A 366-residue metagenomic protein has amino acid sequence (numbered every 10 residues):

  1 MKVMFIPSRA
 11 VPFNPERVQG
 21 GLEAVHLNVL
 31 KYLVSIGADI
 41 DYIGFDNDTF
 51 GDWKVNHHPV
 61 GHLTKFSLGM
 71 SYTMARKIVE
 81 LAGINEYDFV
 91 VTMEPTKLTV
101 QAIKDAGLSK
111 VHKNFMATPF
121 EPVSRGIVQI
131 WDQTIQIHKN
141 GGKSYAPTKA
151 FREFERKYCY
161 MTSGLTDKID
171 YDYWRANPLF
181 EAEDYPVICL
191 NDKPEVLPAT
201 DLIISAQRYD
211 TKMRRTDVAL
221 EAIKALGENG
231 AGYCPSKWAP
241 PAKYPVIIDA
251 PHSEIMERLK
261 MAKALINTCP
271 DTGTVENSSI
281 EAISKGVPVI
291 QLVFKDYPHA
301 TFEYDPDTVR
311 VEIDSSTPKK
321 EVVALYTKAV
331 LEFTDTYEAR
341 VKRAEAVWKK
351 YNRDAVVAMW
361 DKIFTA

Functional and structural regions predicted by a protein language model:
M1-Q19, I204-Q207: Nucleotide-activated donor-dependent transferases that construct or modify glycoconjugates
A10-N14, K31-G69, S236-A239: N-terminal strand-loop element at the rim of the active site of nucleotide-sugar-dependent glycosyltransferases
F89-V91, K104-K139, K143-Y145, M161: Active-site proximal beta-strand in glycosyltransferases
T92-K97: Short His-centered aromatic/hydrophobic patch
P186-R214, L220-K224: Conserved donor-binding/catalytic core segment of Leloir-type glycosyltransferases
D210-R214, C269-S279, Q291-F302: Nucleotide-sugar-dependent
K260-T274, V287: Acidic donor-binding loop of glycosyltransferase active sites
S316-A324, T334-T365: A charged, aromatic-enriched C-terminal amphipathic alpha-helix characteristic of glycosyltransferases across folds
